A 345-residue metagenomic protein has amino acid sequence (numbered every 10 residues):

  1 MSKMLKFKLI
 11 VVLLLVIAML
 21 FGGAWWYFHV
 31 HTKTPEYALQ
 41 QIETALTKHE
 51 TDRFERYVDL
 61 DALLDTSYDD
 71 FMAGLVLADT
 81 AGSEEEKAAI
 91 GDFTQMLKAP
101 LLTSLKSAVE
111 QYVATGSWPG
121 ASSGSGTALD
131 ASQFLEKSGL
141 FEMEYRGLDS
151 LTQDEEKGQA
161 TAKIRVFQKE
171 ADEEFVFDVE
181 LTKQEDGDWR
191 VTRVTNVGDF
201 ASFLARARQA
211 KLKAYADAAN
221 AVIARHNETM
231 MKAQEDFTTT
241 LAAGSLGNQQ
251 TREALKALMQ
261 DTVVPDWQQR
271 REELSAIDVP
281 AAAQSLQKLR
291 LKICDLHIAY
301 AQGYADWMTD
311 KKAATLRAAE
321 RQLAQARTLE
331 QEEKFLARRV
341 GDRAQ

Functional and structural regions predicted by a protein language model:
S2-L20, W25: N-terminal Sec-pathway targeting helices
L20-I42: Transmembrane signal-anchor/signal-peptide helices with a preference for the extracytoplasmic
Q41-R53, W307-A314: Short helix-adjacent coil turns
E55-S107: Extracytoplasmic/periplasmic/luminal assembly and interaction segments in envelope/secretory/respiratory proteins
K87-A88, L135-S150, R271-A282: A short, amphipathic edge element
G120-G126, Q133-L212, K334-R339: Short beta-strand edge/turn micro-motifs at domain boundaries
Y215-E253, D295-Q345: C-terminal amphipathic alpha-helix
D261-L291, R339-Q345: Short, solvent-exposed, charged loop/turn and helix-capping segments that join or cap alpha-helices on peripheral
